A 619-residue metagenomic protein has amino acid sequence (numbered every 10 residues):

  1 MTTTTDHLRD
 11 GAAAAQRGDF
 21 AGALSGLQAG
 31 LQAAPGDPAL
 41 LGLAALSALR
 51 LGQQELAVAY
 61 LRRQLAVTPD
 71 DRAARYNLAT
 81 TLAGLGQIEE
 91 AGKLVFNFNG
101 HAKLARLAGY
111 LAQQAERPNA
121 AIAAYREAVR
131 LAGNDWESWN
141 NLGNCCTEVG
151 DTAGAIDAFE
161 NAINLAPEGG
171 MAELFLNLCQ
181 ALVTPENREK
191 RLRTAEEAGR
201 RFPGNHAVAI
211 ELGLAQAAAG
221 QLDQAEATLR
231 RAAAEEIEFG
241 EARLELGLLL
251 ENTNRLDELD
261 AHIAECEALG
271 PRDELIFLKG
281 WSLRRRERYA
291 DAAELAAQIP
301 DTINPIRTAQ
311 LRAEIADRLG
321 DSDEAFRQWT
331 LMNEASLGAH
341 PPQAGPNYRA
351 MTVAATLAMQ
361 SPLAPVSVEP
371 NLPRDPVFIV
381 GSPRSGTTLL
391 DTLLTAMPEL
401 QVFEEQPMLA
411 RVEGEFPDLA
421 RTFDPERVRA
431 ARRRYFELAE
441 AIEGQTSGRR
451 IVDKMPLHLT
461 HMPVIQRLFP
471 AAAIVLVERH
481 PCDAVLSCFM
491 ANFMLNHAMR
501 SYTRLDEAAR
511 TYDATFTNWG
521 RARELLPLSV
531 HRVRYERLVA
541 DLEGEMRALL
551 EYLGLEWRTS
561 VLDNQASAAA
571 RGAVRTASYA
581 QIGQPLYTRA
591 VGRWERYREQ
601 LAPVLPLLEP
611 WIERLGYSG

Functional and structural regions predicted by a protein language model:
T4, P38-A39, R72-A73, A102-R106 (+6 more regions): Helix-start (N-cap) detector for alpha-helical repeat units in TPR-like alpha-solenoids, especially tetratricopeptide
A12, L46, T80, Y110-Q113 (+6 more regions): Residue-level recognition of tetratricopeptide repeat
L43, N77, L107, N141 (+5 more regions): Canonical tetratricopeptide repeat
A261-H262, W281, Y289-A297, A309-N371 (+3 more regions): PAPS-dependent sulfotransferases, especially Golgi type II membrane carbohydrate sulfotransferases
P370-F469, E478: Phosphate-binding active sites in nucleotide-utilizing proteins
